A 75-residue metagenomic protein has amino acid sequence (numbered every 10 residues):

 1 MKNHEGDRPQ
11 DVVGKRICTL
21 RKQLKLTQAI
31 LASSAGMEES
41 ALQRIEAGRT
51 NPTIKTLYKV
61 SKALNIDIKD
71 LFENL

Functional and structural regions predicted by a protein language model:
M1-V12: A detector for short, charged/polar N-terminal pre-domain segments
D11, K22-Q23, N51: Short amphipathic helical patch at the helix-1/turn junction of helix-turn-helix
K15-L31, K59: Short basic helix-loop element that most often maps to the first helix and adjoining turn of HTH DNA-binding modules
L20, S34, I45, N74: Residues in the recognition helix of alpha-helical DNA-binding motifs
K25-R44: Short alpha-helical DNA-recognition segment
T53-D70: DNA major-groove recognition helix of helix-turn-helix/homeodomain DNA-binding modules
